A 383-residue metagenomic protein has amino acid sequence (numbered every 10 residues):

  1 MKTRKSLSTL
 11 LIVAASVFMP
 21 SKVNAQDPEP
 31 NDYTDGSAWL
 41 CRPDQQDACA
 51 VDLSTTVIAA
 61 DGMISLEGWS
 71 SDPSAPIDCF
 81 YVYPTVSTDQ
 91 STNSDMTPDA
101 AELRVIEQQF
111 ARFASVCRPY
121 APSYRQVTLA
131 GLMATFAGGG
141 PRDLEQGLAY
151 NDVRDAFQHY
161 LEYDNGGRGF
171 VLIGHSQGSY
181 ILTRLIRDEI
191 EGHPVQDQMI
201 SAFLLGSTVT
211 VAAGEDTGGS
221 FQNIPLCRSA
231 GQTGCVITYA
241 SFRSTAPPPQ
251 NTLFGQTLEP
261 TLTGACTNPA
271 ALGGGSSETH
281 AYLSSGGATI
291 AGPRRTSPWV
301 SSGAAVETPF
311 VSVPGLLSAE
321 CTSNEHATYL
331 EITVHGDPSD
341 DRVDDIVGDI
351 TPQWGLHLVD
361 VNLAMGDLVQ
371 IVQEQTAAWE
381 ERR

Functional and structural regions predicted by a protein language model:
M1-L10: Bacterial N-terminal signal peptides that target proteins for export
S16-V23: C-terminal segment of classical bacterial N-terminal signal peptides
Q26-S65: N-terminal module-boundary/linker segments of secreted carbohydrate-active enzymes
S37, P43-Q45, D72-A75, Y81-G169 (+1 more regions): Active-site catalytic motif of lipid deacylating hydrolases and related acyltransferases
G62-L66, R104-I106, L185-D188: N-terminal post-signal-peptidase region of extra-cytosolic proteins
V82-T85, S123-V127, H175-S176, L204-T208 (+1 more regions): Active-site-proximal beta-strand/loop segments in catalytic clefts of secreted hydrolases
G147-G166, R187-D341, A378, R382: Surface cap/lid and interfacial helix-loop subdomains adjacent to catalytic sites that gate substrate access
G174, G178, L182: Gly/Ala-rich beta-loop-alpha elbow adjacent to hydrolase catalytic centers
